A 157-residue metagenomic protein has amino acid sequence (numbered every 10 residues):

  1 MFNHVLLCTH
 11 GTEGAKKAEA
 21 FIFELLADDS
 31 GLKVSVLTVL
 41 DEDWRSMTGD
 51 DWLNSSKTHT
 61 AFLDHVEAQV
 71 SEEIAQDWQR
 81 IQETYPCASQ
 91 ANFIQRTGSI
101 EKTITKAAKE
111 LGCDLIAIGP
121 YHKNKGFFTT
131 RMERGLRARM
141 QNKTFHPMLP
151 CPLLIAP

Functional and structural regions predicted by a protein language model:
M1-T60: Small/aliphatic-rich secondary-structure junction motif
A20, Q79, K143: Active-site phosphate/pyrophosphate- and oxyanion-stabilizing loops and adjacent acidic/basic residues in soluble
S35-L37, N92-R96, L154: General small-molecule cofactor/ligand-binding pocket signal
S56-E73, R134-G135: A short acidic, glycine-rich active-site loop that binds or catalyzes chemistry on phosphate/adenosine moieties
I74-N92, M148-P152: A structural motif corresponding to the C-terminal end of an alpha-helix and its immediate exit/capping segment
Q82-I116, Y121-N124: Structural beta-alpha unit
K109-P157: Gly/Ser-rich helix-loop-strand patches that form or flank binding pockets for ribonucleotide-derived cofactors
